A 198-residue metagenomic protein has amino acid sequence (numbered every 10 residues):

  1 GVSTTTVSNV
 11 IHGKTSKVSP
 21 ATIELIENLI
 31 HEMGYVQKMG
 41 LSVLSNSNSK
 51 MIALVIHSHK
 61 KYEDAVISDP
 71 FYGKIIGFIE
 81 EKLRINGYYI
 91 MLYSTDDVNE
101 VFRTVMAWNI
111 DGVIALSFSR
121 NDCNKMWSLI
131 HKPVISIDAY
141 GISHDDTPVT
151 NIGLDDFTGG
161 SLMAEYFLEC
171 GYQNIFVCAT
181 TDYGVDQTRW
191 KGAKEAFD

Functional and structural regions predicted by a protein language model:
G1-N48: N-terminal helix-turn-helix DNA-binding module of bacterial transcription factors
G13, S58-E63, G141-S143: A short, flexible beta-alpha/helix-coil linker loop
H31-M33, I75-N86, S128-D198: Bacterial carbohydrate/catabolite-sensing allosteric modules
M33-F102, K194: Amphipathic helical "hinge" segments at domain boundaries
K50, D111, Y172-N174: Short acidic/polar active-site loop segments enriched in Thr and Asp
T95, S117-F118, A139, A179: Short secondary-structure boundary segments
I110-S117, F176-T180: Periplasmic-binding protein-like
I114-N124, Y140-D145: Acidic, Gly/Pro-rich loop/turn segments at junctions of secondary structure
